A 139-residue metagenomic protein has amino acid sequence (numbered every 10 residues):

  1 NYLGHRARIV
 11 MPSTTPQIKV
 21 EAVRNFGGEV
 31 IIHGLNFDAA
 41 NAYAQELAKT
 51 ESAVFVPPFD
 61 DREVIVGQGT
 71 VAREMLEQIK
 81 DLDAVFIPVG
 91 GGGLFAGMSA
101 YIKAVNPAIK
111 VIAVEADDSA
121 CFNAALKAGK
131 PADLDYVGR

Functional and structural regions predicted by a protein language model:
N1-Y2, R8, P16-V20, P88-S99 (+1 more regions): Short glycine/serine/threonine-rich phosphate/pyrophosphate-binding segments that cradle anionic phosphate groups
Y2-L3, N25, A100-A104, K127-K130: Short, solvent-exposed amphipathic alpha-helical segments in soluble enzyme and RNA/protein-processing domains
G4-T14, L82-P88, V105-D118: Short, acidic/small-residue loops that bind anionic groups at enzyme active sites
H5-L47: A glycine-rich helix N-cap at a beta->alpha junction
A7, V30, V54-F55, V111: Hydrophobic beta-strand scaffold residues
N25-G28, A48-E51, A72-M75, K127-D133: Short, hinge-like loop/turn segments at secondary-structure boundaries
L35, N41-Q45, S52, A104-R139: Active-site/ligand-binding loops adjacent to catalytic centers
S52-I109: Active-site/ligand-binding-proximal alpha/beta "capping" segment
